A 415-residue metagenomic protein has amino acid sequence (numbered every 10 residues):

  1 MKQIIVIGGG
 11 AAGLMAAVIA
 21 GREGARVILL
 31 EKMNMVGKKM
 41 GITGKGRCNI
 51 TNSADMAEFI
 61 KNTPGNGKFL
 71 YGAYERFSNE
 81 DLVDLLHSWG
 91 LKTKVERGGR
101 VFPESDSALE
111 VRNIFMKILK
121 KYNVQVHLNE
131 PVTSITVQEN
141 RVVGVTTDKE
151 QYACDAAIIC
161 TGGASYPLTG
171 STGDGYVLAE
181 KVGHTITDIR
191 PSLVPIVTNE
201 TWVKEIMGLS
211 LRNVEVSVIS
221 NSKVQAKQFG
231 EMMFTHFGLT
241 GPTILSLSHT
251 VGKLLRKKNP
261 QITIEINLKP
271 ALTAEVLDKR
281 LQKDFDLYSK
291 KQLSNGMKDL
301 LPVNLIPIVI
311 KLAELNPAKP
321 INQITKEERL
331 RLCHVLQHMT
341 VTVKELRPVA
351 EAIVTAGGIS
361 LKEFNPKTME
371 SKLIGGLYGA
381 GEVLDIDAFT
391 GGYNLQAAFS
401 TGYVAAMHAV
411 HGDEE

Functional and structural regions predicted by a protein language model:
M1-A12: Beta1/beta-strand and adjacent pyrophosphate-binding region of the FAD-binding site in flavoprotein oxidoreductases
I5, G21-K45: Glycine-rich FAD pyrophosphate-binding loop
I5-I7, L30, V132, V145 (+3 more regions): Short hydrophobic core segments
N34-V36, G41-I42, I50, M56-A57 (+2 more regions): An anion/pyrophosphate-binding glycine-rich loop and adjacent beta-alpha core in soluble alpha-beta enzymes
R47-V95: Glycine-rich active-site loop/strand segments that organize a redox cofactor
E75-A156: Feature captures the FAD/FMN-dependent oxidoreductase FAD-binding
H127-E130, S134, P307-D387: A glycine-rich dinucleotide-binding beta-alpha-beta segment and adjacent secondary-structure elements that constitute
A156-W202: Glycine-rich loop(s) and the adjacent beta-strand/alpha-helix scaffold that form part
